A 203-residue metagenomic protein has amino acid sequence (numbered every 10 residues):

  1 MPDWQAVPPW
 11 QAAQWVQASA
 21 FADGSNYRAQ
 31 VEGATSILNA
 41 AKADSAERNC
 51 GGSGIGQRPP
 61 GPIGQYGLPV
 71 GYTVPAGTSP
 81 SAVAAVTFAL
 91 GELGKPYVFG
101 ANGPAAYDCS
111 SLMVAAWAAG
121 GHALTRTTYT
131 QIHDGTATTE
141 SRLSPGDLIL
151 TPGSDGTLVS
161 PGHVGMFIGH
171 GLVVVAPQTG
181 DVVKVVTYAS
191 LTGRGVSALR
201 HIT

Functional and structural regions predicted by a protein language model:
M1, S19-G24, P96, P104-A106 (+4 more regions): Solvent-exposed loop/turn segments at secondary-structure junctions within structured extracellular/periplasmic domains
W4-P8, S25-A29, G77-S81, A101-D108 (+2 more regions): Extracytoplasmic/periplasmic, Sec-exported soluble proteins
A6-P9, P80-S81, L90-E92, A119 (+4 more regions): Extracellular/periplasmic catalytic domains that process cell-envelope and extracellular macromolecules
V7-P96, R194-T203: Intrinsically disordered, low-complexity, Pro/Ser/Thr/Asn/Gly/Ala-rich spacer/linker segments adjacent to signal
A22, A29-E32, A137-E140, L158-V164 (+1 more regions): Aromatic- and glycine-rich peptidoglycan recognition patches
K95-P145: Catalytic cysteine-centered active-site loop
